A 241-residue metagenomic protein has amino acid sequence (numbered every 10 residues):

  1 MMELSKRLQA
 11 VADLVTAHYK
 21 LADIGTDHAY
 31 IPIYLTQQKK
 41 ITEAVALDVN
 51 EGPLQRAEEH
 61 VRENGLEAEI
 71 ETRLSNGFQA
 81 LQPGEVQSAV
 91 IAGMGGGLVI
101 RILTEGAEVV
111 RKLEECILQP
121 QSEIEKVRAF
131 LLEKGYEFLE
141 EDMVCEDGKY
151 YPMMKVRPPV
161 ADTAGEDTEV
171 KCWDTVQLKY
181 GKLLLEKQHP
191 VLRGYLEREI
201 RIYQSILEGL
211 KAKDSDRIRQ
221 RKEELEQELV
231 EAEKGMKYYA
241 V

Functional and structural regions predicted by a protein language model:
M1-Y19, I33: S-adenosyl-L-methionine
H18-D27: Conserved class I S-adenosyl-L-methionine
H28-I41: Conserved SAM-binding loop of SAM-dependent methyltransferases across substrates and taxa, primarily the Class I
E43-D48: Conserved SAM-binding motif I beta-strand of class I
E51-G84: S-adenosyl-L-methionine
E85-G93: Short SAM/SAH-binding signature in class I
E105-R157: C-terminal substrate-binding/active-site "lid" region of AdoMet-derived donor-dependent transferases
P159-V160, E166-V241: An accessory alpha-helical subdomain
